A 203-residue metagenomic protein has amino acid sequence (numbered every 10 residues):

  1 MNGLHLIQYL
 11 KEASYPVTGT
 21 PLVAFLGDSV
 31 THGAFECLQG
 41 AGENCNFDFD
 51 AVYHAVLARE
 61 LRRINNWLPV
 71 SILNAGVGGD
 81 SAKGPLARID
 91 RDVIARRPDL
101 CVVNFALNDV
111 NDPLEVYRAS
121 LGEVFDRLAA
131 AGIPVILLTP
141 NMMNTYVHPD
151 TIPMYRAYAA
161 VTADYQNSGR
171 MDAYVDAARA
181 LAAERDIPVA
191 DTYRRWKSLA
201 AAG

Functional and structural regions predicted by a protein language model:
N2-A75, R88-R97: Serine-esterase "nucleophile elbow" of acetyl-processing enzymes
V17, V56-S71, G84-G203: Alpha-helical cap/lid subdomain in secreted, periplasmic, or secretory-pathway luminal O-acyl-processing enzymes
G27, G76, F105-D109: Short, histidine-centered active-site or binding-site loop motifs used for metal coordination, general acid-base
G76-G78, N141: Short, solvent-exposed turn/loop segments enriched in Gly/Ser/Thr/Pro and often Arg
